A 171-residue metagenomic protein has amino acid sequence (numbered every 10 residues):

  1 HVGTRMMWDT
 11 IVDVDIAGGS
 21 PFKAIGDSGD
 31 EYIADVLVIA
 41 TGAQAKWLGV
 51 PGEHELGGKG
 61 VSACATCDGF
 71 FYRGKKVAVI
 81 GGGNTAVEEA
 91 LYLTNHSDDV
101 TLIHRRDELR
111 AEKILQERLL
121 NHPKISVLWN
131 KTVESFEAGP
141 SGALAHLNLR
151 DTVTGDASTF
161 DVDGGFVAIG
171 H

Functional and structural regions predicted by a protein language model:
R5-G26, E31-A34, T94-H171: A Rossmann-like FAD-binding core segment of flavoenzymes
M6-R73, V77-G82: Glycine/small-residue-rich loop that forms an oxyanion/phosphate-binding "nest" at active or ligand-binding sites
G49, E55-G57, A63-E112, T154-T159 (+1 more regions): Rossmann-like dinucleotide/flavin-binding elements
